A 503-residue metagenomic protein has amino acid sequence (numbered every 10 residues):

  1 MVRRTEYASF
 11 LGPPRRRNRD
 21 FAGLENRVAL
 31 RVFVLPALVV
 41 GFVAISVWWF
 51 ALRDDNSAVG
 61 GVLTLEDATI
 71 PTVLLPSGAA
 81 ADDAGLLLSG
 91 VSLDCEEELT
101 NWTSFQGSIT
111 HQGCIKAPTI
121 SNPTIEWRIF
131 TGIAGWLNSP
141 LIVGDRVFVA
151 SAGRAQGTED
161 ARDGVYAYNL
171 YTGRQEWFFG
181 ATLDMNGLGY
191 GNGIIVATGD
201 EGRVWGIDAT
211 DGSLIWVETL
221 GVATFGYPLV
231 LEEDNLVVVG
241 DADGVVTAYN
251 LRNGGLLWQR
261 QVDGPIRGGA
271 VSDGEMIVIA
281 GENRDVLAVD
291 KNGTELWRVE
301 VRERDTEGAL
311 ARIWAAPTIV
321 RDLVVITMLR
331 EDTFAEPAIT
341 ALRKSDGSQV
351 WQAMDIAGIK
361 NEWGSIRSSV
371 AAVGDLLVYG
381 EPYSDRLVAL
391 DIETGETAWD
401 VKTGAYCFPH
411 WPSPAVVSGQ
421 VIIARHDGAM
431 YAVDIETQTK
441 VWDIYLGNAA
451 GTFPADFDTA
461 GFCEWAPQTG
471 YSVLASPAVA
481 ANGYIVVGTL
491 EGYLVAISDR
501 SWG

Functional and structural regions predicted by a protein language model:
M1-R19: N-terminal intrinsically disordered, acidic low-complexity segments at the extreme N-terminus
L24-A37: N-terminal Sec-pathway targeting helices
V34-V47: Hydrophobic membrane-insertion alpha-helices, especially the h-region of bacterial N-terminal signal peptides
S46-V59: Hydrophobic single-pass membrane-insertion segments
G60-N138, F148, G153, T158-Y166 (+8 more regions): Aromatic (tryptophan-biased) beta-strands that constitute blades/sheets of beta-rich domains
E96-I109, I133-V165, F179-W205, E218-T247 (+7 more regions): Repeat-blade elements of multi-bladed beta-propeller folds
Y168, I207, Y249, A288-V289 (+4 more regions): Hydrophobic/aromatic beta-strand positions that recur at structurally equivalent sites within the blades
